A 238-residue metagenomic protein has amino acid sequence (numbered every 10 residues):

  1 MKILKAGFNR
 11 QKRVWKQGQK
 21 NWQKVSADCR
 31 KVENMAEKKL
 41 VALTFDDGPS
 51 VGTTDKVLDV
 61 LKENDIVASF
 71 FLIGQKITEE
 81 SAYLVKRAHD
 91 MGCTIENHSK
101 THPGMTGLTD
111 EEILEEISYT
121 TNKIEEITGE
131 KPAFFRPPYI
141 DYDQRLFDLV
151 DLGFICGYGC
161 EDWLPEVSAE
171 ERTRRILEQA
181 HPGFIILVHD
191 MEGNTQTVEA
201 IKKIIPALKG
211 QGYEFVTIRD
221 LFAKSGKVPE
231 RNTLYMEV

Functional and structural regions predicted by a protein language model:
M1-T44, P49-E63, E79-V85, K203-V238: N-terminal pre-catalytic segment of deacetylase/amide-hydrolase enzymes
A42-L43, L58-T78, R87-H89, C93-H98 (+2 more regions): Short, well-structured secondary-structure segments
G48-G52, L72-E80, P103-L108, R136-Y142 (+2 more regions): Acidic-and-aromatic substrate-binding clefts and catalytic sites of carbohydrate-active enzymes
K56-D59, Y83-D90, E115, Y119-N122 (+4 more regions): Alpha-helical scaffolding segments of alpha/beta enzyme cores, especially the outer helices of TIM-barrel or partial
L58-V67, F71, T94, K100 (+2 more regions): CE4/NodB-like, metal-dependent polysaccharide N-deacetylase domain that modifies extracellular/periplasmic N-acetylated
I73, L84-K86, E111-I113, E170-E171 (+1 more regions): Short low-complexity, flexible loop/linker segments enriched in glycine and/or proline with clustered acidic
K131, D141-Q179, Y213-S225: His/Asp/Glu-enriched short active-site or ligand-binding loop at hydrolase and phosphoryl-transfer sites
A180-R219: Catalytic grooves of carbohydrate-active enzymes
